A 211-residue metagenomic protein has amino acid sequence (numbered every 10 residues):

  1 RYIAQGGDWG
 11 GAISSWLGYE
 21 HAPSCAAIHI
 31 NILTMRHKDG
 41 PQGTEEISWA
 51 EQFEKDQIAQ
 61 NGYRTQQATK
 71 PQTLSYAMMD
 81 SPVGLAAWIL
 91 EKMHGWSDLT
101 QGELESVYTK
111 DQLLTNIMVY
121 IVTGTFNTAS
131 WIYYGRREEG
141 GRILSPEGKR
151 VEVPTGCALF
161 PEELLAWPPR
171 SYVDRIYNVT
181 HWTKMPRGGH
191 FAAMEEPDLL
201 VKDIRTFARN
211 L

Functional and structural regions predicted by a protein language model:
R1-A50: Conserved hydrolase catalytic core segment
I3-G7, A59, M185: Generic detector of intrinsically disordered, low-complexity, polar/charged segments
T34-D56, T155, L159, L165-I176: Membrane-interacting alpha-helical segments
E45-S75: Alpha-amylase-like alpha-glycosidases and glucanotransferases acting on alpha-linked glucans and related
Q67-L211: C-terminal subdomain of alpha/beta-hydrolase-fold enzymes, centered on the catalytic histidine and its supporting
